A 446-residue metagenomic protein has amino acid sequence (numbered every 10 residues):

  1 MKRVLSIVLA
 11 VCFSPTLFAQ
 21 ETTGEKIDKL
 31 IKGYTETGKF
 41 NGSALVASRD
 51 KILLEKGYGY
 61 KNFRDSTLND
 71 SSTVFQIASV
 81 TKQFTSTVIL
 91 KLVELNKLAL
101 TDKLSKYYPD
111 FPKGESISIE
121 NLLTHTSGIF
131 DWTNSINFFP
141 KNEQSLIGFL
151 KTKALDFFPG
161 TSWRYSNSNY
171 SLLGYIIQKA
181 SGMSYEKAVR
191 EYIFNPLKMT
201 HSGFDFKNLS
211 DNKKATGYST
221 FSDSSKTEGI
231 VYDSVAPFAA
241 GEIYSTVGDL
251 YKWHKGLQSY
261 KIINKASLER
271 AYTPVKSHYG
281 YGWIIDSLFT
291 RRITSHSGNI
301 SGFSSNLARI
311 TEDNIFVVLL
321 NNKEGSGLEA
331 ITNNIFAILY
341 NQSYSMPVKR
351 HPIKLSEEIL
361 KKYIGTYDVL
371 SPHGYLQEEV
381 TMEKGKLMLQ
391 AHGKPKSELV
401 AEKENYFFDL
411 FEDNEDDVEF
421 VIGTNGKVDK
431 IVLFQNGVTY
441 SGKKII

Functional and structural regions predicted by a protein language model:
M1-T22, I446: Bacterial Sec-dependent N-terminal signal peptides
Q20-K56, S181, K187-E191, N195 (+1 more regions): Catalytic loop of the DD-peptidase/beta-lactamase superfamily, centered on the K-T-G motif and neighboring
E21-F75, K97-D102, Q144-G148, T152-A154: Short, conserved catalytic-motif segment at the N-terminal edge
K26, Q76-V80, L92-N134, T152-A154 (+1 more regions): Active-site helix/loop module of the DD-peptidase/beta-lactamase fold, centered on the serine-lysine SxxK catalytic
I31, A44, D50, T73-T101 (+3 more regions): Active-site SXXK
T133-K213, E228-V231, V235-Y251: Catalytic-site signature segments of enzymes, centered on catalytic residues
